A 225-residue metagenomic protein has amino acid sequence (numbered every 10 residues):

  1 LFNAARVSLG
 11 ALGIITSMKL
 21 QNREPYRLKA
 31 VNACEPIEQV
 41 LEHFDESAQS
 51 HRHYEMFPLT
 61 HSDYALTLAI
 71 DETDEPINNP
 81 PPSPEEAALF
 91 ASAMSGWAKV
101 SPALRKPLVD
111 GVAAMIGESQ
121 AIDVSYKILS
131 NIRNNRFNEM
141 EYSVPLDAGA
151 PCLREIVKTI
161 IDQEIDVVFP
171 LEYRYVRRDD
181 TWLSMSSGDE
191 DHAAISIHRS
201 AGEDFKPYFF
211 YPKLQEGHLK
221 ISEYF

Functional and structural regions predicted by a protein language model:
L1-F225: Noncatalytic alpha-helical scaffold of FAD-dependent oxidoreductases
